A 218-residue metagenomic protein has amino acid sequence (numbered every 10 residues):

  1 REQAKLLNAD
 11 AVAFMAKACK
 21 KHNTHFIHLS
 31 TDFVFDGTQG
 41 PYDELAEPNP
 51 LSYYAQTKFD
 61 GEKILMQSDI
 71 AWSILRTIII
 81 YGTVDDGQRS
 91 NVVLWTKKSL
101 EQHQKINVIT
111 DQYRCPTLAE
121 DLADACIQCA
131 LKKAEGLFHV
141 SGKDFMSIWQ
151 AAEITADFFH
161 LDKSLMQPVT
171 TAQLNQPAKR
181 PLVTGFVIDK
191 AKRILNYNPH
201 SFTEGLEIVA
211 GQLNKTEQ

Functional and structural regions predicted by a protein language model:
R1-I27, F59, I64: NAD(P)-cofactor binding segment of oxidoreductase domains
A13-N49: Conserved Rossmann-fold NAD(P)-dependent oxidoreductase catalytic core, especially the SDR/UDP-sugar
H28-P41, Y53-Q56, I80-D85, R89-S90: Conserved catalytic-site region of short-chain dehydrogenase/reductase
P50-T57, R89, D111, L118: The catalytic Tyr-centered alpha-helix of NAD(P)H-dependent dehydrogenases
K63-R114, D121: NAD(P)-dependent short-chain dehydrogenase/reductase
V108-Y113, F138-F145, I194: Glycine-rich Rossmann NAD(P)(H)-binding loop
A123-A125, K132-P177, L182-V183, E217-Q218: Mid/C-terminal beta-alpha module of Rossmann-like enzyme folds, strongest in SDR-family dehydrogenases/epimerases
F202-Q218: Amphipathic terminal alpha-helices
